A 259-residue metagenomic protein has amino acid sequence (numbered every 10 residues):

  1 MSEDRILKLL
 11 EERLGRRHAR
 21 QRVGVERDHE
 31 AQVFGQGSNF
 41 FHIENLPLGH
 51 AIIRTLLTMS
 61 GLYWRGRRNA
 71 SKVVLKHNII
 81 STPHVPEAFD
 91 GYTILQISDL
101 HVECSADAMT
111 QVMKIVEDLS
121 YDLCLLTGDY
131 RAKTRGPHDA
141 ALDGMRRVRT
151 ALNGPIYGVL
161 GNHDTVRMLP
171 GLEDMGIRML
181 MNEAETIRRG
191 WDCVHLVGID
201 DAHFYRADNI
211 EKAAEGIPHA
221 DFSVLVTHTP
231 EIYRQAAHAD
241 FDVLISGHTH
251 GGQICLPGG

Functional and structural regions predicted by a protein language model:
M1-L75: Non-catalytic terminal accessory segments
Q21-H50, L123, D129-P137, L142 (+1 more regions): N-terminal short leaders/motifs
H42-N45, M59-Y121, G136-P137: N-terminal signal-anchor transmembrane helix
T82-E87, V102, A132, D164-I245 (+1 more regions): Conserved catalytic scaffold of divalent metal-dependent phosphoesterases
I94, C124, S223-V224: Hydrophobic beta-strand anchors of alpha/beta hydrolase catalytic cores
A106-R189: Core catalytic region of metal-dependent phosphoesterases/phosphodiesterases, especially metallo-beta-lactamase-like
L256-G259: Short, surface-exposed loop/helix-turn segments at secondary-structure junctions that function as lids/hinges flanking
